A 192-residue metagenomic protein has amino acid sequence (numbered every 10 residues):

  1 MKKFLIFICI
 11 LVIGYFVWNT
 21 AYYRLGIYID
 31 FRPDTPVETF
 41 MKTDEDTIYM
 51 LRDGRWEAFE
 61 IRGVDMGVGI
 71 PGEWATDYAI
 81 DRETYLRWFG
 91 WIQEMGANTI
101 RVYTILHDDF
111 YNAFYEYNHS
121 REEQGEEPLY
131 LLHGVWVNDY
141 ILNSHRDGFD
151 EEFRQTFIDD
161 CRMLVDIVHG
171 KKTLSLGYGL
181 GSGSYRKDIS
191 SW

Functional and structural regions predicted by a protein language model:
M1-I13: N-terminal Sec-pathway targeting helices
L11-A21: Hydrophobic alpha-helical membrane-insertion segments, chiefly the h-region of N-terminal signal peptides
I13, L25, M66, L176-L180: Feature targets compositionally biased, intrinsically disordered low-complexity regions with long contiguous runs
N19-W91: N-terminal carbohydrate-binding accessory modules
D81-H145, F149-E152, T156, C161-V165 (+1 more regions): Aromatic-lined substrate-binding rim segments of carbohydrate-active enzymes
S191: Extended substrate/RNA-proximal surfaces in nucleic-acid metabolism proteins
